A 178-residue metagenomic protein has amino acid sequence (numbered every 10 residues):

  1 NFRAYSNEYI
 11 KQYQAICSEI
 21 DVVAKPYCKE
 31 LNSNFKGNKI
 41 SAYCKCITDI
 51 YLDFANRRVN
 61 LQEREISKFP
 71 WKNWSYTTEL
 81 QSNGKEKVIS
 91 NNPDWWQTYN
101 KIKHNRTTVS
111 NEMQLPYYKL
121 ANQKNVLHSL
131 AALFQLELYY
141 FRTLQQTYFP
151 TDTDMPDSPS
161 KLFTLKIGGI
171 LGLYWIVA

Functional and structural regions predicted by a protein language model:
N1-A15: Charged alpha-helical initiation segments
N1-F2, E30, R106, Y140: Secondary-structure edge/capping motif, primarily at the C-terminal ends of alpha-helices and the immediately following
Y9, I20-K25, Y148: OB-fold ssDNA-binding interfaces and closely related basic DNA-contact patches used across DNA replication/repair
K11-S18, D94, A121-H128: Aromatic- and histidine-enriched alpha-helix N-cap/loop-to-helix transition segments that scaffold the rims
D21-Q97, H104-V109: Short non-catalytic regulatory patches outside canonical folded cores
D94, K103-P116, E137-Y148: Substrate-binding/catalytic groove segments of enzymes that remodel or degrade extracellular structural polymers
Y118-F163: Amphipathic, Lys/Arg-enriched alpha-helical patches that create a basic surface for binding polyanionic ligands
S158-A178: Acidic, Ser/Thr-rich low-complexity intrinsically disordered segments
